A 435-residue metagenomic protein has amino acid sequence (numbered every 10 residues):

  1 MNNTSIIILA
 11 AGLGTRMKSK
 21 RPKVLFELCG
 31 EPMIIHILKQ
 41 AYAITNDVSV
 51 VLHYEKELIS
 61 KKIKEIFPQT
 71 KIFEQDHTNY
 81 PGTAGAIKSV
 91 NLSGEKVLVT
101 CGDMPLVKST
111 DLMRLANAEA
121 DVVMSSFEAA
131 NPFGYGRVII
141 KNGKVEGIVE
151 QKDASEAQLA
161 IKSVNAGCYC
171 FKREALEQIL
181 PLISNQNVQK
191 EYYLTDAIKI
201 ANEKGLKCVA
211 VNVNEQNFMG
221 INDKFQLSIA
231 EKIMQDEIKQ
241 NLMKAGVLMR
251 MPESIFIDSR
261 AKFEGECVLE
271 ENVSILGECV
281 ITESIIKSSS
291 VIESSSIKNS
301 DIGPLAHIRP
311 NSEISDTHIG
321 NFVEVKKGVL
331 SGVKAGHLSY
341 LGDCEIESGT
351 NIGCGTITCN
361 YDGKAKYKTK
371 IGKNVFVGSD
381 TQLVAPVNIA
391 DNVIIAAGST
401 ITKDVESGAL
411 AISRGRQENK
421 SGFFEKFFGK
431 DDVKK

Functional and structural regions predicted by a protein language model:
N2-S60, T78, S109-M113: N-terminal glycine-rich phosphate-binding loop and ensuing alpha1 helix
I6-I8, S49-V50, V99, V122-S125 (+1 more regions): Structural beta-sheet core signal
L9-A11, H53, G102, F127-E128 (+2 more regions): Cofactor-binding loop segments of dinucleotide-utilizing enzymes, especially the Rossmann-like FAD- and NAD(P)+-binding
E27, L106, C170, G220-I221 (+1 more regions): Short aromatic/basic micro-patch
I59, Q69-N142, C170, Q178-I179: Conserved beta-loop-beta/alpha segment of the NTase-like Rossmann-fold superfamily that binds/positions NTPs
E146-Q235, Q240: Catalytic-core segments of class I nucleotidyltransferases/pyrophosphorylases that form NMP-activated intermediates
N202-N299, P304-L305, E313: Extended, small-residue-rich solenoid/repeat segments and analogous flexible loops that form exposed scaffolds
S290, S296, D301-K435: Glycine-rich hexapeptide-repeat left-handed beta-helix
